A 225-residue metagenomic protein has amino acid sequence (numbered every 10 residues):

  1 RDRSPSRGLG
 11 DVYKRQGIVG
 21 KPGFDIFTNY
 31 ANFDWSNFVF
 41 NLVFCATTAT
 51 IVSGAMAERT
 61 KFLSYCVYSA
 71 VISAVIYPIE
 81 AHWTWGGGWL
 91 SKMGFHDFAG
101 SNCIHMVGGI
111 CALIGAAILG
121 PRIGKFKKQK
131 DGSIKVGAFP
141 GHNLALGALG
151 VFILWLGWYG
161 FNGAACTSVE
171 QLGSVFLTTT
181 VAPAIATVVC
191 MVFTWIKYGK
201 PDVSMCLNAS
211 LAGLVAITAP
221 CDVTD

Functional and structural regions predicted by a protein language model:
D2-L9, Y13: Single conserved hydrophobic/aromatic residue that forms the stacking wall/gate of nucleotide- or nucleobase-binding
K14-A31, G87-A99, A165-G173: Membrane-interface interhelical loops and short amphipathic "cap" helices that link adjacent transmembrane segments
T28-A74: Hydrophobic alpha-helical hairpins/lids featuring a short glycine-rich hinge
D34-V43, I104, L172-A184, D225: Structural signature of hydrophobic alpha-helical transmembrane segments
T47-S53, V107-K135, L156, G160-A164 (+2 more regions): Juxtamembrane interface elements at the cytosolic ends of transmembrane helices in multi-pass membrane proteins
V52, E80-G88, I123, W158-E170 (+2 more regions): Transmembrane helix-loop junctions in multi-pass membrane proteins
K61-V71, G141-A145, P201-L211: Cytoplasmic-side transmembrane-helix entry/capping segments in multi-pass membrane proteins
K125-A186: Core mid-bundle transmembrane helix pairs that form the ion/substrate translocation pathway in diverse multi-pass
